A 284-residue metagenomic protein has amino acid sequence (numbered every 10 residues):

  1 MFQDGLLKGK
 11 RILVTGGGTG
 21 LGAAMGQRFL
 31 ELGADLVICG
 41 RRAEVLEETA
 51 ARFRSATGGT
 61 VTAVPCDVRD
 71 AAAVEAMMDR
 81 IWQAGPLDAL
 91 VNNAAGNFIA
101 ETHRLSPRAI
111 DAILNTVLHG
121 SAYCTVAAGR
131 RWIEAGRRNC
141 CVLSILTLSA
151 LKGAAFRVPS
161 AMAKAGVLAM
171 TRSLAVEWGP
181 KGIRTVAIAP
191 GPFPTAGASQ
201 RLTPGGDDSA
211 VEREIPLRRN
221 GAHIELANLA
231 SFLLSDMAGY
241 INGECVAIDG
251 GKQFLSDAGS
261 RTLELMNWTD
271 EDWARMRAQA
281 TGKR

Functional and structural regions predicted by a protein language model:
R11, G16-G20: Conserved glycine-rich cofactor-binding loop
P65-A76, P107, I224: The beta1-alpha1 cofactor-binding region of Rossmann-like NAD(H)/NADP(H)-dependent oxidoreductases
E101-T102, S106-L114, V211: Substrate-binding pocket helix/loop in short-chain dehydrogenase/reductase
L105, G153-A161, S173, G197-A198: Active-site loop-to-helix junction immediately N-terminal to the catalytic Tyr of the SDR YXXXK motif in Rossmann-fold
T125, A163, T171: Active-site helix of classical SDR
G179, R184, I241-G243: Short, small/polar-rich loop/turn modules that mediate ligand/substrate recognition or access, typified
R219-I248, Q253-F254: C-terminal substrate-recognition "lid" of short-chain dehydrogenase/reductases
